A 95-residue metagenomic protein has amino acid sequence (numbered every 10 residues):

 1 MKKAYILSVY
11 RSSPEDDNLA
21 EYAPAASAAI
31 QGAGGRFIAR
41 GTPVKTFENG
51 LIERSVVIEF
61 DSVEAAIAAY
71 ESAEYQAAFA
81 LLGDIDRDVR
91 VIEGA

Functional and structural regions predicted by a protein language model:
M1-R54, D61-I67, E71, G94-A95: Short S/T/G/P-rich N-terminal loop/turn motif that feeds into the first structured element of a domain
V63-R90: C-terminal structural segments of small proteins and small subunits
